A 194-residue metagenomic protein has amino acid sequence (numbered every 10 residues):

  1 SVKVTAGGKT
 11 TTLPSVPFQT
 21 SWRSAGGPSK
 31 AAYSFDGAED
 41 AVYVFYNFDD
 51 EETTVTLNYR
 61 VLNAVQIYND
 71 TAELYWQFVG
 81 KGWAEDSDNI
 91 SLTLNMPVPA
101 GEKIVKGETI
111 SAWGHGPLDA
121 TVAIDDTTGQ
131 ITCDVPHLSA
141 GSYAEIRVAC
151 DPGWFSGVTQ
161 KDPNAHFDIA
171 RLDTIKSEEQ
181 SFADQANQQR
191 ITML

Functional and structural regions predicted by a protein language model:
S1, S34-I124, A140, G153-I169: Surface-exposed, acidic/Ser/Thr-rich flexible loop segments
S1-A6, T10-T11: N-terminal alpha-helical transmembrane segments of multi-pass membrane transport and channel/translocase proteins
V2-V4, Q19-A25, L92: Short polybasic amphipathic segments
K9-E39, S111-T128: Extracellular/luminal ectodomains and secreted, surface-exposed scaffolds of diverse proteins
L13, L74-W76, C133: Generic detection of short hydrophobic beta-strand segments and adjacent strand-loop junctions
Q130-Q185: Extended, hydrophilic extramembrane loops/domains of integral membrane proteins
Q188-L194: Selective detector of the "anchor" transmembrane alpha-helix that sits immediately C-terminal
